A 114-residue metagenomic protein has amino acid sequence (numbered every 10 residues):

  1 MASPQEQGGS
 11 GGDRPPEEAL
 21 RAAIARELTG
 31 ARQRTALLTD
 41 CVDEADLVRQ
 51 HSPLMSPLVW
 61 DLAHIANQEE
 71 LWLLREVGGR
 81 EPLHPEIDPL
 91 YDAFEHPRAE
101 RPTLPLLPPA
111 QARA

Functional and structural regions predicted by a protein language model:
M1-A23, W72-A114: Short, helix-capping/interhelical loops that line the mouth of catalytic, cofactor-, or ligand-binding pockets
I24-E27, A31-L38, Q111-A114: Alpha-helical packing segments of well-folded alpha/beta enzyme cores
A25, Q33, A45-P97: Short, contiguous alpha-helical
